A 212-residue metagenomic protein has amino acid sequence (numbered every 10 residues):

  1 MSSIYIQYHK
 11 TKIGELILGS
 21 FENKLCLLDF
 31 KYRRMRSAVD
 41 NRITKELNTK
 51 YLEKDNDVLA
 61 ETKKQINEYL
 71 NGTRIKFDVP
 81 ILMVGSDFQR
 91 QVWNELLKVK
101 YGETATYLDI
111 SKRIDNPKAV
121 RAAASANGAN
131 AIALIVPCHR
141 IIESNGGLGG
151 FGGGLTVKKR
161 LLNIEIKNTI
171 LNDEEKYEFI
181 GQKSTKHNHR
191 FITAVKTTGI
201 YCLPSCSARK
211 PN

Functional and structural regions predicted by a protein language model:
M1-K118, I164-N212: Basic nucleic-acid-binding alpha-helical/helix-turn surface characteristic of O6-alkylguanine DNA
Q7, G147-N168: Phospho-regulated, low-complexity intrinsically disordered regions of nuclear gene-regulatory and chromatin-associated
S37, R121, K159: Alpha-helical elements of the RecA-like P-loop NTPase motor core of helicases
K118-T156: Short glycine/serine-rich loop segments
